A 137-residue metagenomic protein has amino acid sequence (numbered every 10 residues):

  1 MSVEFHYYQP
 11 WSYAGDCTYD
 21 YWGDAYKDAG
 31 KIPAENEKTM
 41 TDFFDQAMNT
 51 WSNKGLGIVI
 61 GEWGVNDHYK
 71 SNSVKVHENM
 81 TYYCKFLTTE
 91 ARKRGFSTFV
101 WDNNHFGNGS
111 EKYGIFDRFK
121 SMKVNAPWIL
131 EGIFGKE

Functional and structural regions predicted by a protein language model:
M1-R94, G135: Extracellular glycoside hydrolase catalytic/binding regions
K70-E137: Aromatic-rich peripheral "rim/lid" segments of glycoside hydrolase catalytic domains that contact and position glycan
